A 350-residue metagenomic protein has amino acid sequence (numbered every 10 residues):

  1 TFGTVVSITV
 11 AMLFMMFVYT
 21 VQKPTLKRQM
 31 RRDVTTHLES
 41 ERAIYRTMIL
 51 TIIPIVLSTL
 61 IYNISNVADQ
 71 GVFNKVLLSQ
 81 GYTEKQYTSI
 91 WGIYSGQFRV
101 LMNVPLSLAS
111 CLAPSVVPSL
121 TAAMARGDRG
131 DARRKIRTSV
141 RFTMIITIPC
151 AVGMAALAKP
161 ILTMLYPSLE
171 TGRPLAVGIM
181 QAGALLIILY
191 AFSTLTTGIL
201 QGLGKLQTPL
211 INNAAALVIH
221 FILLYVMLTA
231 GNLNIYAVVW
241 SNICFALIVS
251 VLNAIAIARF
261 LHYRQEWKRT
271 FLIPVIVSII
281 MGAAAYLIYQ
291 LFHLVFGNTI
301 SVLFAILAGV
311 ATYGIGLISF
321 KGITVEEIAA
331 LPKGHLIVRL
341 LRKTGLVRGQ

Functional and structural regions predicted by a protein language model:
T1-L13, F17-V18, Q207, L217-I255 (+4 more regions): Membrane-interface helix-loop junctions in multi-pass transport and translocation proteins
T1-L26, R32-T36, A43-I44, K135-M164 (+2 more regions): Short alpha-helical transmembrane segments in multi-pass integral membrane proteins
Y45-I49, S95, V116, D128-I145 (+3 more regions): Interfacial transmembrane-helix starts/ends
L60-P105, A122, L162-E170: Helix-terminus/linker motif at the lipid-water interface of multi-pass membrane proteins
L106-D128: Helix-loop junctions and terminal segments of transmembrane helices in multi-pass membrane transport/translocation
R137, A155-I187, N232: Interfacial segments at transmembrane-helix termini and the short loops linking adjacent helices
L185-A215: Membrane-interface junctions at transmembrane-helix termini in multi-pass inner-membrane proteins
L287-Q350: Membrane-proximal transmembrane or re-entrant/amphipathic helices at the cytosolic face
